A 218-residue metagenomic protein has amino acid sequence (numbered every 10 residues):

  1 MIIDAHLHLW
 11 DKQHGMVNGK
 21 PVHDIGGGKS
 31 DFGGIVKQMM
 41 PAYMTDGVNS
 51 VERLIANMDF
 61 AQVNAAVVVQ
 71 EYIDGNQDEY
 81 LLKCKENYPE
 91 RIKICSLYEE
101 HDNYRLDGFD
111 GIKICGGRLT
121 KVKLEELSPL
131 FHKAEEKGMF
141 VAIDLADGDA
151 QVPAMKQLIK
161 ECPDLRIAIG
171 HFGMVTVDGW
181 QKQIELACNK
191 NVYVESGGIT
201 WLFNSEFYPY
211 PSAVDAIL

Functional and structural regions predicted by a protein language model:
M1-L218: Helix-coil boundary/capping segments in enzymes
